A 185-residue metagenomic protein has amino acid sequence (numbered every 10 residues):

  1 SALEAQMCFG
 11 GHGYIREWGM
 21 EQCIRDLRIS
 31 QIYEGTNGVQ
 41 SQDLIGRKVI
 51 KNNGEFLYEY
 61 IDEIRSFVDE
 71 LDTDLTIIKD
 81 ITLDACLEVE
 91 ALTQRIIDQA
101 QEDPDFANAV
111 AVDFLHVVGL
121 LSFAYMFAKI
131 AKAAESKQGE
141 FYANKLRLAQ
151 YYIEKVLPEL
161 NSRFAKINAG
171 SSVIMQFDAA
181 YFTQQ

Functional and structural regions predicted by a protein language model:
S1-E59, Y151-A179, Q184: Alpha-helix capping/hinge segments and adjacent helical runs
K48-K51, I64-Q185: C-terminal amphipathic alpha-helical interaction region
